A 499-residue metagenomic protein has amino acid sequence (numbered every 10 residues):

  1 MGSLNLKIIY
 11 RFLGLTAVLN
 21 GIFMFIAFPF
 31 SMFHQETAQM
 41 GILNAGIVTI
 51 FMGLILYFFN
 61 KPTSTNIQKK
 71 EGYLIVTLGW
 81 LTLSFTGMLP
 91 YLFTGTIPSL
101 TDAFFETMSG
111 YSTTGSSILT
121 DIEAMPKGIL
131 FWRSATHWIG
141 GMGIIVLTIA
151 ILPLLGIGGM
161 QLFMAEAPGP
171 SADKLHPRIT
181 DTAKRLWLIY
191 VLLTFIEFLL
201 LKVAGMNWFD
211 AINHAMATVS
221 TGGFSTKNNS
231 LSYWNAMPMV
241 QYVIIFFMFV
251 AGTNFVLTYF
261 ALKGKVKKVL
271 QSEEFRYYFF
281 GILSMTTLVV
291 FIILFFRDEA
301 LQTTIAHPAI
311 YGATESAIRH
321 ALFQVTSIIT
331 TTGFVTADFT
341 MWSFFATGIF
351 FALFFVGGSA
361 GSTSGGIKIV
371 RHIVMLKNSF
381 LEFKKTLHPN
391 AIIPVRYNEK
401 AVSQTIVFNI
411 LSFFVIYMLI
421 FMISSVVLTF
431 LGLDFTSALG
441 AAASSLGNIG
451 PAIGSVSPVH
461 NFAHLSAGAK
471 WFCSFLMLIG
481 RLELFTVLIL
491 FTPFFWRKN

Functional and structural regions predicted by a protein language model:
M1-N499: Membrane-proximal intracellular helices of multi-pass ion channels
